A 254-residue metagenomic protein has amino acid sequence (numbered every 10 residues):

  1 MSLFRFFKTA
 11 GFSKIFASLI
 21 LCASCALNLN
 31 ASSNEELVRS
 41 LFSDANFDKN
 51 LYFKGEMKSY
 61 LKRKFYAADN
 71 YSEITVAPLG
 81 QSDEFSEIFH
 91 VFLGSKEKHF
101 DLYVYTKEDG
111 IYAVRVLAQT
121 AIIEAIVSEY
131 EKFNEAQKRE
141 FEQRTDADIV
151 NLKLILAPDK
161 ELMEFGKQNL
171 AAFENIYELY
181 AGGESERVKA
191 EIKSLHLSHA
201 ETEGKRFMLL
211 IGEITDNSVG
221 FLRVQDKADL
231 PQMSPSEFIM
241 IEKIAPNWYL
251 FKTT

Functional and structural regions predicted by a protein language model:
M1-G11: N-terminal secretory signal peptides that target proteins for export/translocation
K14-A26: Bacterial N-terminal signal peptides
S32-D48: Short, aromatic-enriched amphipathic alpha-helices that serve as compact interaction elements
E56, Y60, A125-Y130, E135-K153 (+1 more regions): C-terminal luminal/periplasmic domains and tails of membrane-associated envelope-modifying transferases
R63-L102: Surface-exposed, charged secondary-structure patches
A67-I74, V91-F92, K193-T254: Short, solvent-exposed recognition patches
H99-E140: Short beta-strand edge/turn micro-motifs at domain boundaries
T145-E203: N-terminal domain-onset segments
